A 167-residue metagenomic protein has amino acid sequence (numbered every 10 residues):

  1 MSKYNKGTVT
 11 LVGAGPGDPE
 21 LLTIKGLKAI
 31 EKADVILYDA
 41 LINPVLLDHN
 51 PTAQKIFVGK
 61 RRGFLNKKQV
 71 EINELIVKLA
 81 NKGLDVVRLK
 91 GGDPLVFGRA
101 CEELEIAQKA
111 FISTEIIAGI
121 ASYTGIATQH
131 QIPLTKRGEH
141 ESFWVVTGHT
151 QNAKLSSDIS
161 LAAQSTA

Functional and structural regions predicted by a protein language model:
M1-A14, P19, I24-I120, G125 (+1 more regions): Class I S-adenosyl-L-methionine
S2-T8, T114-E115, A121-A167: Beta-strand/loop-alpha-helix module characteristic of Rossmann-like adenine-cofactor folds
